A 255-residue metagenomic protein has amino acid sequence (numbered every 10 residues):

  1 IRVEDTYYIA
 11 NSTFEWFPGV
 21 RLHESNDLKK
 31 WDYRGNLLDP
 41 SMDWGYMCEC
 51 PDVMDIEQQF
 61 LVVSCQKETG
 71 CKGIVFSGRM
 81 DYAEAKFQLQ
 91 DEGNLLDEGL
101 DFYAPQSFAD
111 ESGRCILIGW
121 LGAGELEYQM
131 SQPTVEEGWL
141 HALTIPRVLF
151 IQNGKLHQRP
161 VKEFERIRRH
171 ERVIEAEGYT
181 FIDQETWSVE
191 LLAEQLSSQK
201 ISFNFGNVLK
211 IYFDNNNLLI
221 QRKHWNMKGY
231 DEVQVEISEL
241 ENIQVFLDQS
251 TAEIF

Functional and structural regions predicted by a protein language model:
I1-W16, V20-L22, Y33-N36, E49-E68 (+1 more regions): Hydrophobic core segments of beta-strands in well-ordered, beta-rich domains
P18-V20, G73-I74, A252: Repetitive beta-architecture junctions, highlighting loop-to-beta-strand starts across blade-like repeats
L22-S25, G78: Conserved Ser/Thr-centered positions that define the repeating blades of beta-propeller domains
S25-Y33, Y82-F87: Asp-box/BNR beta-propeller loop motif
N36-P40, G93-L95: Short loop/turn motifs that cap or connect beta-strands within the blades of beta-propeller-type repeat domains
M42-C48, E98-L100: Short glycine-/Asp-/Thr-/Trp-enriched loop segments that recur within the blades of beta-propeller repeat domains
I56-E57, K67-E84: Acidic, glycine-rich loop-and-beta core segments that form the ion-binding/anion-interacting portion of active sites
R79-F255: Beta-rich accessory regions
